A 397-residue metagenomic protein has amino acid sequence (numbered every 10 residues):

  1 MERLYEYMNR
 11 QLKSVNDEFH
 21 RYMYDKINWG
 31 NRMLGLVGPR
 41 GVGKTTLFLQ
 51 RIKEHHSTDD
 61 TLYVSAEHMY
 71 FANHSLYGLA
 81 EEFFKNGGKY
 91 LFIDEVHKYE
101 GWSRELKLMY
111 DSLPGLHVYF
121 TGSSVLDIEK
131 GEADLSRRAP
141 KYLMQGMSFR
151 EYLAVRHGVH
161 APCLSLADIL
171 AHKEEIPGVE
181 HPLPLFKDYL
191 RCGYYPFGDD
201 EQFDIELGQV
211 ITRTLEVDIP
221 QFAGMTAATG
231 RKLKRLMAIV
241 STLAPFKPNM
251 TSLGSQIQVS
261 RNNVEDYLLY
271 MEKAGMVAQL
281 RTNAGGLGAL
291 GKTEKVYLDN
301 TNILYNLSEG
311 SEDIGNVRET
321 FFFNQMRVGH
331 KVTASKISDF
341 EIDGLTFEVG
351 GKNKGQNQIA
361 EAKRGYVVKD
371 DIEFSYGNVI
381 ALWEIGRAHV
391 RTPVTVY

Functional and structural regions predicted by a protein language model:
M1-K26: N-terminal pre-Walker A segment at the start of P-loop NTPase domains
E2-Q11, S123, E129-M237, S241: Interdomain motor-coupling "hinge/lid" segment immediately C-terminal to the ATP-binding subdomain of NTP-driven enzymes
L36: Hydrophobic anchor at the beta1->P-loop junction of P-loop NTPases
K44-T45: Conserved lysine of the Walker
T58-Y90: Short glycine-rich substrate-engagement loop in P-loop NTPases that contacts/grips substrate
Y194-S338: Accessory nucleic acid-recognition modules appended to NTPase machines
F322, M326, F340-G355: Conserved catalytic cores of phosphodiester-cleaving nucleases, focusing on short active-site segments
A388-Y397: Single conserved hydrophobic/aromatic residue that forms the stacking wall/gate of nucleotide- or nucleobase-binding
